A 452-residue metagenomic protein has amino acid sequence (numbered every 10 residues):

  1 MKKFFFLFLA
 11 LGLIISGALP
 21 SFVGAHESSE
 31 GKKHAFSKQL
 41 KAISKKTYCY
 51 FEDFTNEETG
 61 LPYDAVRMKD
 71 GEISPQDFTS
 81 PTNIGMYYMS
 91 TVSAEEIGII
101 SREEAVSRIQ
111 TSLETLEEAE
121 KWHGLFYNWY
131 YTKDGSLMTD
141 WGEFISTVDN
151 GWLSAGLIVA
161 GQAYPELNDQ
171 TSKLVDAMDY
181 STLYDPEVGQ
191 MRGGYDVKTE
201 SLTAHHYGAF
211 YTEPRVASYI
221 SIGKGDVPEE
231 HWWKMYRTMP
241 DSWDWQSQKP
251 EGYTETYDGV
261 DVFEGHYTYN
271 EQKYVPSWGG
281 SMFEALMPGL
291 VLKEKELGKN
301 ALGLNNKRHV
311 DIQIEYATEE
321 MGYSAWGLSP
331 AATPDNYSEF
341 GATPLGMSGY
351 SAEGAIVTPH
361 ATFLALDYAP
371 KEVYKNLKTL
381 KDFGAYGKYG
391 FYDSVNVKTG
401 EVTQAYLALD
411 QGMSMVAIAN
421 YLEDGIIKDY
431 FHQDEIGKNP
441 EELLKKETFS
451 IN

Functional and structural regions predicted by a protein language model:
M1-F4: Positively charged n-region of N-terminal signal peptides that target proteins for export
F6-L7, A317: Short amphipathic alpha-helical "recognition" segments used for binding
F8-G17: Bacterial N-terminal signal peptides
G17-S28: Sec-dependent signal peptide cleavage junction
H26-N452: Ser/Thr/Asn(+Pro)-rich, low-complexity disordered segments
